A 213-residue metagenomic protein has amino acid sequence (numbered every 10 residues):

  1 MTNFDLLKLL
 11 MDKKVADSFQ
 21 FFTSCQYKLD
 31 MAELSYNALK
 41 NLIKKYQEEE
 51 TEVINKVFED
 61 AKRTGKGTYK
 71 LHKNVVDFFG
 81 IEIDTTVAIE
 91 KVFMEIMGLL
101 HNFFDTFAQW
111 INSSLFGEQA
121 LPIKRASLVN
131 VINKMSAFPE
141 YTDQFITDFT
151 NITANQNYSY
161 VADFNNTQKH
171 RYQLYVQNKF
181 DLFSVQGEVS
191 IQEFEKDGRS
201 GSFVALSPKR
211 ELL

Functional and structural regions predicted by a protein language model:
M1-G98, A108-L213: Acidic, Ser/Thr/Gly/Pro-rich intrinsically disordered interaction regions
F103: Active-site hotspot residues in diverse enzymes, especially metal/ion-binding acidic/histidine motifs
